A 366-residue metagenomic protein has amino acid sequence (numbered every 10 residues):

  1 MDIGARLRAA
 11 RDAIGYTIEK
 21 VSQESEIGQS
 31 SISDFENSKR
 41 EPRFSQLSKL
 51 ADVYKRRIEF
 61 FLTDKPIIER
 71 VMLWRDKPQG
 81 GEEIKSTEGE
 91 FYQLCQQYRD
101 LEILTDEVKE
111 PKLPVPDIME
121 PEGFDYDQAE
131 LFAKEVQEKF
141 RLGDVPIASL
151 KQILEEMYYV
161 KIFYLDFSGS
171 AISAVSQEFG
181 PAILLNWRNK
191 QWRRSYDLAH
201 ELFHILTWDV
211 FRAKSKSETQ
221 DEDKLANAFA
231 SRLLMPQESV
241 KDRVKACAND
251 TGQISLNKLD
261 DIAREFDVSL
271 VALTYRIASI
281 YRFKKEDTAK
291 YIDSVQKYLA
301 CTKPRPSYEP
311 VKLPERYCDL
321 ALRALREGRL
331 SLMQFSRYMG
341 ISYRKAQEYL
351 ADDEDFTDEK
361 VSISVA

Functional and structural regions predicted by a protein language model:
M1-A366: Active-site hotspot residues in diverse enzymes, especially metal/ion-binding acidic/histidine motifs
